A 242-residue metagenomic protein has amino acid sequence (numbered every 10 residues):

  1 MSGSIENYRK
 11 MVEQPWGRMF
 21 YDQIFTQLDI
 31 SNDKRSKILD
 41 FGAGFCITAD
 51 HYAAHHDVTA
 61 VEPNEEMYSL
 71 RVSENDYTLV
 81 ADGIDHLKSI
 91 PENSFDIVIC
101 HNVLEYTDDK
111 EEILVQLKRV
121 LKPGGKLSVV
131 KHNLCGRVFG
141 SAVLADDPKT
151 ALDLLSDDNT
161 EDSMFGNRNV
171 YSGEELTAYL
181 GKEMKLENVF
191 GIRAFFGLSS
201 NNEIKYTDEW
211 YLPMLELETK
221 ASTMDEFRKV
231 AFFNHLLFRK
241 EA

Functional and structural regions predicted by a protein language model:
M1-D33, I47-H51, M67, S200: Conserved class I S-adenosyl-L-methionine
F45-H86: Class I SAM-dependent methyltransferase SAM/SAH-binding core
K88-I97: A short acidic, Gly/Pro-enriched loop at the edge of an enzyme's catalytic core that lines a small-molecule cofactor
I97-D109: A short SAM/SAH-binding and catalytic strip from SAM-dependent methyltransferases
E111-K126: A short glycine-rich, Lys/Arg-flanked "PGG" loop and its adjoining helix->strand segment in the class I
S128-L154: Conserved class I S-adenosyl-L-methionine
F165-E183, V189: Short alpha-helix
N188-A242: A C-terminal cap/extension of S-adenosyl-L-methionine-dependent methyltransferases that defines the acceptor-substrate
